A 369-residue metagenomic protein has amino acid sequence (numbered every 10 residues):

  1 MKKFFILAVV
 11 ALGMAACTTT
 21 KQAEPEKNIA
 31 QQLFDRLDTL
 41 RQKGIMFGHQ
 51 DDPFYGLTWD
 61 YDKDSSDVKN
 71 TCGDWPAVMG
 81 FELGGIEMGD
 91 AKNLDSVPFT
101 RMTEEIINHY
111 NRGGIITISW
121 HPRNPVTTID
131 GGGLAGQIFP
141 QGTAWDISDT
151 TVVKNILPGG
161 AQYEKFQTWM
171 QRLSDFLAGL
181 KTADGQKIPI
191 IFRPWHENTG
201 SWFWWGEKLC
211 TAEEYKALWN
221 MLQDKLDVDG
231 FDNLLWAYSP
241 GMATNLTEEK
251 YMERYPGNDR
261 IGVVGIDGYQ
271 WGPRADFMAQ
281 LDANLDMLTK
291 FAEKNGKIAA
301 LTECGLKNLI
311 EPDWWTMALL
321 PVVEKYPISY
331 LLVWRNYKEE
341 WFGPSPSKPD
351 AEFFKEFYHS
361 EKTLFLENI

Functional and structural regions predicted by a protein language model:
A15-A16: C-terminal motif of bacterial Sec signal peptides marking the signal peptidase cleavage site
T20-G84, G89-S96, K362-N368: N-terminal module-boundary/linker segments of secreted carbohydrate-active enzymes
Q31-L33, W59-V68, T100-T103, L173-F176 (+3 more regions): Alpha-helical scaffolding within the catalytic cores of extracellular/periplasmic polymer-degrading hydrolases
I45-D52, G296-I369: Substrate-binding cleft of secreted/luminal carbohydrate-active enzymes
G48-Q50, P189, R193-W195, W219-E249 (+2 more regions): Aromatic-lined carbohydrate-recognition surfaces of secreted/lumenal glycan-active proteins
P53-Y61, I86-T100, G241-E249, Y269-D282 (+2 more regions): Acidic-and-aromatic substrate-binding clefts and catalytic sites of carbohydrate-active enzymes
M79-F81, Y251-M278, W334-N336: Aromatic- and acid-rich polysaccharide-binding/catalytic face of secreted or lumenal carbohydrate-active enzymes
G84, M88-F231: Substrate-binding cleft of extracellular glycoside hydrolase catalytic domains
